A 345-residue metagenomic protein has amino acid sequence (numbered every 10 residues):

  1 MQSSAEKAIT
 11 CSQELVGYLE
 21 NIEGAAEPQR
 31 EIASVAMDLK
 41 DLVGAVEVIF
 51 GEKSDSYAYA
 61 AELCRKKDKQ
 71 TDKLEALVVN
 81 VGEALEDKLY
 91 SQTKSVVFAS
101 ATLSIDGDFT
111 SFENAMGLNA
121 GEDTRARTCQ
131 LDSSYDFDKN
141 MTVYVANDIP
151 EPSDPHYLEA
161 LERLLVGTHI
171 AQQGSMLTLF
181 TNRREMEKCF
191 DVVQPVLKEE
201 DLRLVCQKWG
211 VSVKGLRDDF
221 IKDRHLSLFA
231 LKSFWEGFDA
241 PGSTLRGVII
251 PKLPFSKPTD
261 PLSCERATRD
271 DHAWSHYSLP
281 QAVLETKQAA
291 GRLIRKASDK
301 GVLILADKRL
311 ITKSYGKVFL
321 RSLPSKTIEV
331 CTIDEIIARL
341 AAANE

Functional and structural regions predicted by a protein language model:
M1-E345: ASCE RecA-like P-loop NTPase motor cores that couple ATP hydrolysis to mechanical translocation on nucleic acids
